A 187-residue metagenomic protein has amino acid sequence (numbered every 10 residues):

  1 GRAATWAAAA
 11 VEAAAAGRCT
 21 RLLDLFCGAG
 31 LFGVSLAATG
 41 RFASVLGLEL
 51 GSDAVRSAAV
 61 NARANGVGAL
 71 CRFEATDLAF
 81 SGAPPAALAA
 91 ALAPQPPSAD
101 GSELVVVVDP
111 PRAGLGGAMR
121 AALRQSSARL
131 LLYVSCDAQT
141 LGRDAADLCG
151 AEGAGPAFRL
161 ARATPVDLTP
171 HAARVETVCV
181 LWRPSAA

Functional and structural regions predicted by a protein language model:
G1-A187: Rossmann-like S-adenosyl-L-methionine
